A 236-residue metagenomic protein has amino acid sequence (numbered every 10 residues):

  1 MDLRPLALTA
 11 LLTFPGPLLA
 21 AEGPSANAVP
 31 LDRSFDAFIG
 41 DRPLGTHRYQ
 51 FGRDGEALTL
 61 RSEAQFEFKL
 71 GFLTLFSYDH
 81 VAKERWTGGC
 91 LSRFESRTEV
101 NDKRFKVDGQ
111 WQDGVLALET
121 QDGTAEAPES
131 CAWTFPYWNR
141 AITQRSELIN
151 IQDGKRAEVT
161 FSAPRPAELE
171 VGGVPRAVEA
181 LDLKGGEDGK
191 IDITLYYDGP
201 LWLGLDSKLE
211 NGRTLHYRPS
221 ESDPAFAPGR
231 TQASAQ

Functional and structural regions predicted by a protein language model:
M1-A7: Bacterial N-terminal signal peptides that target proteins for export
A7-P17: Bacterial N-terminal signal peptides
A21-D113, E119-D122, A127-Q236: Acidic, serine/threonine-rich low-complexity disordered tracts
